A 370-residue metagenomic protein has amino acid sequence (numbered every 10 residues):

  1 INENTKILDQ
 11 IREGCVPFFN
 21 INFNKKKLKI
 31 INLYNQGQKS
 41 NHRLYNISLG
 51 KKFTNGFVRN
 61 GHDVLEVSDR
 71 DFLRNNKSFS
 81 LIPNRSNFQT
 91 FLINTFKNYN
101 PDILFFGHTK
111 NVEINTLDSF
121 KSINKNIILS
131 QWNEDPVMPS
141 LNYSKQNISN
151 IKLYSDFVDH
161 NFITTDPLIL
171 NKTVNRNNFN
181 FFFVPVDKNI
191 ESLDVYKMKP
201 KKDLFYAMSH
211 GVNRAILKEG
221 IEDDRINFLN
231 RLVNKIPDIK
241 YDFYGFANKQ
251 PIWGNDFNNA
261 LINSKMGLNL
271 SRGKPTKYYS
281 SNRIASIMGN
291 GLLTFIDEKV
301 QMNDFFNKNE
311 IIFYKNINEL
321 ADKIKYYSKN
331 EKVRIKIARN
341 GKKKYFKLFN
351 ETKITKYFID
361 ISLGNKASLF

Functional and structural regions predicted by a protein language model:
I1-F79, P83, Y99, H108-N115 (+3 more regions): Nucleotide-sugar donor-binding catalytic core of glycosyltransferases
N2-Q10, K329-S362: A charged, aromatic-enriched C-terminal amphipathic alpha-helix characteristic of glycosyltransferases across folds
S80-T95: A short, well-structured beta->alpha microelement
F96-K97, F120-K121, L261, I324: Short hydrophobic patches on amphipathic alpha-helices that form coiled-coil/helix-mediated interaction surfaces
F96-L104: Proline-aspartate-enriched helix->loop->beta-strand connector
I127-S144: A short, histidine- and acid-enriched strand-loop-helix "catalytic/donor-clamping" loop that lines the nucleotide-sugar
P139-Y143, I190-V195, D322-I324: Short, charged, surface-exposed secondary-structure boundary motifs
I311-I317, Y326-E331: Conserved acidic donor-binding segment of nucleotide-sugar-dependent glycosyltransferases
